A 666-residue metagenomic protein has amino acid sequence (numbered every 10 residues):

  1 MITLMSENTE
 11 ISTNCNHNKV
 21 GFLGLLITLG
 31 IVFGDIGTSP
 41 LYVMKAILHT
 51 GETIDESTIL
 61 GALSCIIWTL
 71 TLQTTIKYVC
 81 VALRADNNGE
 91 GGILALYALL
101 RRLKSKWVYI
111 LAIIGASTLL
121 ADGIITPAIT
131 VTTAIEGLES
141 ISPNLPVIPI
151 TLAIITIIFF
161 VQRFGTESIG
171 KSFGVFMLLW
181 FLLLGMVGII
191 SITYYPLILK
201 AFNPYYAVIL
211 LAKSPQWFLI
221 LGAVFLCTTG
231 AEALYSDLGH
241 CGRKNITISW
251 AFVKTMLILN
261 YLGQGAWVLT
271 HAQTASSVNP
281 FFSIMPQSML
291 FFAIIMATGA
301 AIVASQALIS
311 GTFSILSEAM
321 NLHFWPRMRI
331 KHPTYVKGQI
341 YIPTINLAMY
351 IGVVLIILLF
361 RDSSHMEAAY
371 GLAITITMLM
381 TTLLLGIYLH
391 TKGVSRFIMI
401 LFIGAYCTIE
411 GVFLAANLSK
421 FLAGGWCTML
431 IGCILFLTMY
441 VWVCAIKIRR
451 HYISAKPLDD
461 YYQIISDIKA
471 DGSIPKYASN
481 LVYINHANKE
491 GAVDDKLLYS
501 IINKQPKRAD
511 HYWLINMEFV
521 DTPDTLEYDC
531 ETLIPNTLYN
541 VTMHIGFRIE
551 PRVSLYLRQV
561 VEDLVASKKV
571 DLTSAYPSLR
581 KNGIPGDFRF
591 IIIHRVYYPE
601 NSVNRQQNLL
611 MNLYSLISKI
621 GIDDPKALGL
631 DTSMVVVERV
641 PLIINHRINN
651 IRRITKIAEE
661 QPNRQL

Functional and structural regions predicted by a protein language model:
I2-L666: The structured alpha-helical core of multi-pass membrane proteins
